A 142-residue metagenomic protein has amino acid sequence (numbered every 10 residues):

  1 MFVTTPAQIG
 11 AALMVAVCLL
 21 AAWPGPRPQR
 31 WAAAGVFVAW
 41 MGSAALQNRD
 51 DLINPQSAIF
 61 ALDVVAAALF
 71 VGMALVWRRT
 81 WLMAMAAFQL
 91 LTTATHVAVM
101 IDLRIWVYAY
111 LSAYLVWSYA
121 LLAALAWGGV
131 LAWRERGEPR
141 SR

Functional and structural regions predicted by a protein language model:
M1, N48-S57, V76, R104-A109: Membrane-interface helix caps and helix-loop-helix hairpins in membrane proteins
M1-M14: Hydrophobic transmembrane alpha-helical segments in integral membrane proteins
A11-C18, V65-L75, Y119-L131: Hydrophobic cores of alpha-helical transmembrane segments in multi-pass inner/ER membrane proteins, independent
L19-A33, L75-R79, R134-S141: Membrane-interface helix-boundary motifs at transmembrane edges
F37-Q47, Q89-A98: Aromatic-anchored segments of alpha-helical transmembrane domains
L52-M85: Alpha-helical transmembrane-segment detector that highlights a single hydrophobic TM helix and its immediate
V65-L69, M85-M100: Hydrophobic alpha-helical membrane segments
T93-R142: C-terminal membrane-adjacent module
